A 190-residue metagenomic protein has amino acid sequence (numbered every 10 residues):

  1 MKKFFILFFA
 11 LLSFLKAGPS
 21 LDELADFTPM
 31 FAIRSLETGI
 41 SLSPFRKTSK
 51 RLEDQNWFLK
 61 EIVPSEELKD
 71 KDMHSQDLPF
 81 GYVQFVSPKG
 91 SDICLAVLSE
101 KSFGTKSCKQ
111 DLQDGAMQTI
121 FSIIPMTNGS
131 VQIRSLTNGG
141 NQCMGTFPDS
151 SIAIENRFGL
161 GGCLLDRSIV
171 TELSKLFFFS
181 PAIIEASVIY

Functional and structural regions predicted by a protein language model:
K2-F8: Sec-dependent signal peptide recognition, specifically the positively charged N-region followed immediately by
F8-A17: Hydrophobic h-region of N-terminal signal peptides that target proteins for export in Gram-negative bacteria
G18-Y190: Lectin-like carbohydrate-binding module/patch detector with strong preference for beta-trefoil
